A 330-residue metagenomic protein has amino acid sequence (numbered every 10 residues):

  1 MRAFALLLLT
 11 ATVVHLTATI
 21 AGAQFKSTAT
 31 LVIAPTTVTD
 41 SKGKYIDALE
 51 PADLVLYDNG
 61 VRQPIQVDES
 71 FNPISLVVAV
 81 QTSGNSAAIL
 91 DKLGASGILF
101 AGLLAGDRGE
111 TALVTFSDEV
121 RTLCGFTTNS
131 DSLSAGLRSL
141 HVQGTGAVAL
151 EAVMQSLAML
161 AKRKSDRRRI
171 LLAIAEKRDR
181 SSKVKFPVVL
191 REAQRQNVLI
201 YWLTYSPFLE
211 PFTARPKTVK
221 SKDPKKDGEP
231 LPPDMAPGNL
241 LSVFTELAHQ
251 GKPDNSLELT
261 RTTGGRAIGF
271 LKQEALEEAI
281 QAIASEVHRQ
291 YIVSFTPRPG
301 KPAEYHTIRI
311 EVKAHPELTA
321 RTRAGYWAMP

Functional and structural regions predicted by a protein language model:
M1-R2: N-terminal secretory signal peptides that target proteins for export/translocation
A5-T19: Bacterial N-terminal signal peptides
I20-P330: Scaffold/interface architecture of coatomer-like assemblies
